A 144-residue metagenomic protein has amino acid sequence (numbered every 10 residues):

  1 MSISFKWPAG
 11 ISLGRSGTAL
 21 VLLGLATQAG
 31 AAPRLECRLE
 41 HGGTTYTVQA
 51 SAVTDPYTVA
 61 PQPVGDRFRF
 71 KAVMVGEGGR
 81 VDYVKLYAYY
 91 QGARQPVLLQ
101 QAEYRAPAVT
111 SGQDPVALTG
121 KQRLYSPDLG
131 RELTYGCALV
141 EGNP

Functional and structural regions predicted by a protein language model:
M1-S4, R67-R69: Intrinsic disorder/low-structure terminal segments
S2-T18: Bacterial N-terminal signal peptides that target proteins for export
L13-S16, L20, G30, G43: Residues at secondary-structure transition points
A26-Q28: N-terminal signal peptide c-region/cleavage motif recognized by signal peptidases
A32-P144: Cysteine-centric segments in proteins
